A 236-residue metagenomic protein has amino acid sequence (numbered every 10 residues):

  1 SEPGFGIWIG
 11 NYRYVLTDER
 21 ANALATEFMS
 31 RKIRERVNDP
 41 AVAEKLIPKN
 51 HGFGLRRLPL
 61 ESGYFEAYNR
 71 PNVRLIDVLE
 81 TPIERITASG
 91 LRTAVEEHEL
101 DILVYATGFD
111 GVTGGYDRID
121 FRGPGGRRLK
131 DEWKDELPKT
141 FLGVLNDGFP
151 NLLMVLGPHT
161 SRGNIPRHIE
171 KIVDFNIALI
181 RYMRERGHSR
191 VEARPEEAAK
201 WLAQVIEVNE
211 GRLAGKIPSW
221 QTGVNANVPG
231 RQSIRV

Functional and structural regions predicted by a protein language model:
S1-V236: N-terminal FAD-binding dinucleotide-binding subdomain shared by FAD-dependent oxidases/monooxygenases
